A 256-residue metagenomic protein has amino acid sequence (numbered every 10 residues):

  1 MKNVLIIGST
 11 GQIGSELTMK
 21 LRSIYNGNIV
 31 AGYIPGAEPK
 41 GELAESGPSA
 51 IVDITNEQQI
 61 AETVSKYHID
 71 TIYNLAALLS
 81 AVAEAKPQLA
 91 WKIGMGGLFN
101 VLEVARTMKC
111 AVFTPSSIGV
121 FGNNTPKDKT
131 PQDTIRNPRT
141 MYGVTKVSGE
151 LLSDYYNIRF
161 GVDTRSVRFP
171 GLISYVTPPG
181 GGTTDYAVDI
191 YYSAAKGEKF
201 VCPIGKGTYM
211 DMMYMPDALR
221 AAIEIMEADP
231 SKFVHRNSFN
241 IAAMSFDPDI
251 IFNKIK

Functional and structural regions predicted by a protein language model:
N3-I24: N-terminal Rossmann NAD(P)H-binding glycine-rich loop of SDR-like oxidoreductase domains
Y25-E38: Conserved glycine-rich Rossmann-like NAD(P)H-binding loop of the short-chain dehydrogenase/reductase
A44-N56: Rossmann-fold cofactor-recognition segment
I54-I93: NAD(P)H-binding glycine-rich loop region in Rossmannoid oxidoreductase-like domains and their noncatalytic homologs
N74, F99-M141: Conserved Rossmann-fold NAD(P)-dependent oxidoreductase catalytic core, especially the SDR/UDP-sugar
M141, T145-S148: Active-site helix of classical SDR
D154-Y209, M215-L219, E224: NAD(P)-dependent short-chain dehydrogenase/reductase
A221-K256: Mid/C-terminal beta-alpha module of Rossmann-like enzyme folds, strongest in SDR-family dehydrogenases/epimerases
